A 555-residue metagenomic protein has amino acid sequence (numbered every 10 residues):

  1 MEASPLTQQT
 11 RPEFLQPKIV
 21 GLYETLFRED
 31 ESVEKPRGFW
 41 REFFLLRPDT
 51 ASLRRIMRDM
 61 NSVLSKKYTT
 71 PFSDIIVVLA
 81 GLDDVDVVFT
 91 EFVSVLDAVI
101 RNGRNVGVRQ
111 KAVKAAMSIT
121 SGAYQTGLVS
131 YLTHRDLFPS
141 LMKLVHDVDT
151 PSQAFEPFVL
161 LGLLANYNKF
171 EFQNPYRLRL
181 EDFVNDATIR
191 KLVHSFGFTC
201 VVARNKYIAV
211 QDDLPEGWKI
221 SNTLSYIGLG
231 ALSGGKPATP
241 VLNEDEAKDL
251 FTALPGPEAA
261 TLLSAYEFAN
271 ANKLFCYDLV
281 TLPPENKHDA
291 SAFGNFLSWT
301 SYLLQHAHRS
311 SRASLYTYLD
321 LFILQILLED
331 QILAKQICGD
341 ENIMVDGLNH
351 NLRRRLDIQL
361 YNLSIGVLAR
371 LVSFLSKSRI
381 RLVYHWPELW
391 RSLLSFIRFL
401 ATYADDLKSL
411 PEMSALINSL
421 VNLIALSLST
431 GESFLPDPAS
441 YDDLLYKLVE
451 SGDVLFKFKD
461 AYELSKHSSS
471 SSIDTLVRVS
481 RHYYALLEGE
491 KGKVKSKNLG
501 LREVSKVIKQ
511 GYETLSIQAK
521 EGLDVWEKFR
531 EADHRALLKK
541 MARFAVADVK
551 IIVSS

Functional and structural regions predicted by a protein language model:
E2-V210, L214: Long amphipathic alpha-helical scaffold regions
A3-T7, E34-P48, N61, L79-D83 (+13 more regions): Boundary/linker elements of alpha-helical solenoid repeat scaffolds
K18, L22, D59, E91 (+9 more regions): Charge-rich, solvent-exposed alpha-helical interaction surfaces
V20, T25-E42, S62, K66 (+11 more regions): HEAT-repeat alpha-solenoid elements in large eukaryotic scaffold proteins
V63-I76, S94-G107, S140-P151, R190-S195 (+8 more regions): Helix-loop junctions that connect tandem helical modules in alpha-solenoid scaffolds
V78, R109, A154, E258-T261 (+7 more regions): Residue-level detector of extended alpha-helical repeat arrays and alpha-solenoid scaffolds
Q125-V345: Alpha-helical repeat/alpha-solenoid scaffolds of the HEAT/ARM/MIF4G superfamily and closely related elongated all-alpha
W299-S301, H308, L315-S555: Eukaryotic scaffolding regions of large macromolecular assemblies
